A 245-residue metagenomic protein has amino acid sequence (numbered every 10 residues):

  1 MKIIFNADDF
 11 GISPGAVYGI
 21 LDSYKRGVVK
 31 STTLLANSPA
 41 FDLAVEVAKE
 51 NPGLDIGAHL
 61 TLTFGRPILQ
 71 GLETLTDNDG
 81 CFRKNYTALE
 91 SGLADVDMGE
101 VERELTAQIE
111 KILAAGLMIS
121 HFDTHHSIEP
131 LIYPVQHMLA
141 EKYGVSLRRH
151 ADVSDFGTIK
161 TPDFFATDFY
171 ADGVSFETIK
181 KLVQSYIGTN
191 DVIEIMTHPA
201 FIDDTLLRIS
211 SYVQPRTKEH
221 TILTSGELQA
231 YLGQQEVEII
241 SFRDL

Functional and structural regions predicted by a protein language model:
M1-P14: Boundary/entry segment of secreted carbohydrate-active catalytic domains
K2-I4, V29-T33, G53-H59, I119-D123 (+4 more regions): Structural preference for beta-strand elements that scaffold enzyme active sites
D8-F10, L35-N37, H59-T63, H125-S127 (+4 more regions): Active-site beta-loop-alpha junctions enriched in small/polar residues
P14-P39: A short alpha/beta connector and helix-capping loop motif
I20-R26, A44-D55, E73-G80, A114 (+1 more regions): Acidic (Asp/Glu)-rich catalytic clusters
R66-A94, S211: Active-site gating loops and adjacent loop-to-helix segments of metal-dependent hydrolytic enzymes
M98, T106-A171, K181-I187: Catalytic domains of cell-wall/extracellular-matrix polysaccharide-remodeling enzymes, centered on de-N-acetylation
S210-L245: C-terminal domain-boundary segment and adjacent tail
